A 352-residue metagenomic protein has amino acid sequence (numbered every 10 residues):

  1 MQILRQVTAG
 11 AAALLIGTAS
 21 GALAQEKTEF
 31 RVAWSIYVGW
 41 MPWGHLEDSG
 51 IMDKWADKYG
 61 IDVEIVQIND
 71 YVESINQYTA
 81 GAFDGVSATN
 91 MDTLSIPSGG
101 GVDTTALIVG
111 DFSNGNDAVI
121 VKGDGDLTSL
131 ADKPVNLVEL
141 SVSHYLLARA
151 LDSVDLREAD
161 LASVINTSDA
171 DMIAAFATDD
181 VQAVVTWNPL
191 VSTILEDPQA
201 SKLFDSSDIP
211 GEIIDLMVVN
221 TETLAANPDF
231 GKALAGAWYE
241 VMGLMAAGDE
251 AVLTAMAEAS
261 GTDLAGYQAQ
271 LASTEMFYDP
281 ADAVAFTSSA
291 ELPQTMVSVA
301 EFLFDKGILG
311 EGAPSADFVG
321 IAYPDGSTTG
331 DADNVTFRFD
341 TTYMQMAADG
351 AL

Functional and structural regions predicted by a protein language model:
M1-G10: Bacterial N-terminal signal peptides that target proteins for export
A9-T18: Bacterial N-terminal signal peptides
T18-A24: Sec/Tat signal peptide C-region and signal peptidase I cleavage site
Q25-T167, Q182-N188, G211, A351-L352: Short, glycine-/small- and polar/acidic-enriched structural segments that line small-molecule recognition paths
G50-D53, N76, A80, L94 (+11 more regions): Solvent-exposed, polar/charged alpha-helical surfaces in well-ordered, non-transmembrane soluble domains, broadly
D92, V164, A170-A265: Pocket-lining segment of extracytoplasmic ligand-binding domains
A226-G312: Secondary-structure end/capping motifs
A300-L352: Conserved C-terminal helix/tail region of periplasmic/extracytoplasmic solute-binding proteins
